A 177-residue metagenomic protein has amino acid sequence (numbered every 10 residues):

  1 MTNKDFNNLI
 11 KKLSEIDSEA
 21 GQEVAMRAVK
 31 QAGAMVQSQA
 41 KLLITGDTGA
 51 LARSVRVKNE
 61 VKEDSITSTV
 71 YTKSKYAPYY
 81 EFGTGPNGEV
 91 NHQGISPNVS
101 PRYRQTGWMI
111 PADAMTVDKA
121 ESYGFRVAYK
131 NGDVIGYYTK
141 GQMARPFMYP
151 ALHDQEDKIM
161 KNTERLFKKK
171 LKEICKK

Functional and structural regions predicted by a protein language model:
M1-Y80, N87-K177: Short, Lys/Arg-rich flexible segments
